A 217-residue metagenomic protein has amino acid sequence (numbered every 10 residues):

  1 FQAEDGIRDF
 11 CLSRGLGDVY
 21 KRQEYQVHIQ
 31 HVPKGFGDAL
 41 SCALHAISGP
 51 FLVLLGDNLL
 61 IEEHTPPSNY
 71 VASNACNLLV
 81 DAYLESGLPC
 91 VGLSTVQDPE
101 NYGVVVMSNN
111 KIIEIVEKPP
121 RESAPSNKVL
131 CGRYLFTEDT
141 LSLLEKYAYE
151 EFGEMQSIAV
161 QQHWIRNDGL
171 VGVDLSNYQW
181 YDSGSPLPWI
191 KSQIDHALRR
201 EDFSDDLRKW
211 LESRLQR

Functional and structural regions predicted by a protein language model:
F1-Y20: Single conserved hydrophobic/aromatic residue that forms the stacking wall/gate of nucleotide- or nucleobase-binding
D9-F10, C42, L79, A124: Short, flexible, glycine/charge-rich loop motifs used to bind or transfer phosphoryl groups or to couple energy/partner
G17, G37, N58, Y134 (+1 more regions): Gly/Ser/Thr-rich beta-alpha loop segments that engage phosphate groups in nucleotides
D18, V104-E117: Acidic-glycine-rich active-site phosphate/pyrophosphate-binding loop
K21-Y102, M107-S108, E145: Conserved beta-loop-beta/alpha segment of the NTase-like Rossmann-fold superfamily that binds/positions NTPs
T65-V71, C76, V80, K111-K209: Catalytic-core segments of class I nucleotidyltransferases/pyrophosphorylases that form NMP-activated intermediates
W210-L215: Generic C-terminus detector
